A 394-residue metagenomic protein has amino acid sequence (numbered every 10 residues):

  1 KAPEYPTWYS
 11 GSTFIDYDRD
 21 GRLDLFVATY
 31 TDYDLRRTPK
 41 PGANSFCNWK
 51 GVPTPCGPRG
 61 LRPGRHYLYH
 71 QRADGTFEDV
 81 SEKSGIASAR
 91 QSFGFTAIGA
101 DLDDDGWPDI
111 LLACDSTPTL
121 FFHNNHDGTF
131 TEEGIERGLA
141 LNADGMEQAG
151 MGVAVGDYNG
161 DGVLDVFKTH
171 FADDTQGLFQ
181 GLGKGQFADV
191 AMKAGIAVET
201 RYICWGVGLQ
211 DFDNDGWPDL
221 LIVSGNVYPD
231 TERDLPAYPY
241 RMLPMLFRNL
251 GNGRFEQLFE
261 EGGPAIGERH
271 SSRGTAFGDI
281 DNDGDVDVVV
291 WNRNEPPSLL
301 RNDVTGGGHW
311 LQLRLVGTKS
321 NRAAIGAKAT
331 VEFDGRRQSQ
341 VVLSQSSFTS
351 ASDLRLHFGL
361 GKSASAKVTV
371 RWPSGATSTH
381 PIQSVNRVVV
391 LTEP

Functional and structural regions predicted by a protein language model:
K1-T7, T38-S92, H123-Q148, F179-Y202 (+4 more regions): Blade-edge motifs of beta-propeller repeat domains
S10-L23, H70, G94-D104, P108 (+5 more regions): Beta-propeller blade termini
I15, A28, A100, A113 (+6 more regions): Surface-exposed loop and edge beta-strand positions of immunoglobulin-like domains
L25-T29, D105, D109-C114, D161 (+4 more regions): Hydrophobic beta-strand segments that make up the repeating blades of beta-propeller and related beta-repeat
V27-K40, T119: Short, solvent-exposed beta-strand-terminating loops
Y33-D34, H66-Y67, P118-F121, D174-Q176 (+2 more regions): Structural signal for beta-propeller blades
V155, L164-H170, L209, D213-P229 (+2 more regions): Loop/turn-rich, solvent-exposed surfaces of beta-rich toroidal or solenoidal domains
A194-G195, Y202, P229, P236-P394: Gly/Ser/Thr/Pro-enriched helix-cap/hinge segments flanking short amphipathic alpha-helices
